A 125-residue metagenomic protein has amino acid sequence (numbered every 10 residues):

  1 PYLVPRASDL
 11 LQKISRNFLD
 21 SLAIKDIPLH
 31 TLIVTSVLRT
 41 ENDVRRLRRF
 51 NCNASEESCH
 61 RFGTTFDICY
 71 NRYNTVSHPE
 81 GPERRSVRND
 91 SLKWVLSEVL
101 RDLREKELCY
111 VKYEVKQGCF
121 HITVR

Functional and structural regions predicted by a protein language model:
P1-P28: Active-site acidic/histidine clusters and adjacent loop/turn architecture that either coordinate catalytic ions
S8-S15, T31, V44-R48, K93-S97: Extracytoplasmic/secreted envelope proteins and their assembly/folding machinery, especially bacterial periplasmic
S15-K25, L38, L100-E107: Sec/Tat-exported extracytoplasmic proteins
A23-I27, L47-F50, H78-E83: Low-complexity, polar-biased intrinsically disordered regions enriched in Pro/Ser/Thr/Gly
I27-V44: Acidic helix-start/capping segments at beta-turn-to-alpha-helix junctions
E41-E56: Charged, often glycine-rich, active-site loop that binds/positions anionic groups
S55-R125: Catalytic cores and adjacent binding grooves of peptidoglycan-active enzymes
